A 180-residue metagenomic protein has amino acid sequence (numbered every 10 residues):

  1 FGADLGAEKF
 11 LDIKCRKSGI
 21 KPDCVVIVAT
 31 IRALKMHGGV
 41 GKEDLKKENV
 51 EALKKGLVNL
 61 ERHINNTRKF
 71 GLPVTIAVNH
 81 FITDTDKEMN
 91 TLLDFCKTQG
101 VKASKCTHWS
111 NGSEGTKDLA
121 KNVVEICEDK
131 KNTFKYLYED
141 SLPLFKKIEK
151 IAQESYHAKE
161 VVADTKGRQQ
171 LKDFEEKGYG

Functional and structural regions predicted by a protein language model:
F1-G6: Switch II (G3) loop of P-loop NTPases
A7-E8, K87: Short, function-defining helix-loop hinge/capping sites that tune catalysis or transport
E8-K14, R62, T165-K172: Glycine-rich, charged/polar anion/phosphate-binding loops that engage phosphate groups from diverse ligands
K9-A33: Inter-motif core of Ras-like GTPase G domains
C15-S18, A33-C96: Conserved C-terminal guanine-recognition region of P-loop GTPase G domains, centered on the G4
P22-V25, L53-G56, A103, K131-T133: Short, surface-exposed, polar/charged, turn-prone segments marking secondary-structure boundaries
R68-P73, A77-V78, T83-T85, M89-G180: Hard-cation-handling environments
